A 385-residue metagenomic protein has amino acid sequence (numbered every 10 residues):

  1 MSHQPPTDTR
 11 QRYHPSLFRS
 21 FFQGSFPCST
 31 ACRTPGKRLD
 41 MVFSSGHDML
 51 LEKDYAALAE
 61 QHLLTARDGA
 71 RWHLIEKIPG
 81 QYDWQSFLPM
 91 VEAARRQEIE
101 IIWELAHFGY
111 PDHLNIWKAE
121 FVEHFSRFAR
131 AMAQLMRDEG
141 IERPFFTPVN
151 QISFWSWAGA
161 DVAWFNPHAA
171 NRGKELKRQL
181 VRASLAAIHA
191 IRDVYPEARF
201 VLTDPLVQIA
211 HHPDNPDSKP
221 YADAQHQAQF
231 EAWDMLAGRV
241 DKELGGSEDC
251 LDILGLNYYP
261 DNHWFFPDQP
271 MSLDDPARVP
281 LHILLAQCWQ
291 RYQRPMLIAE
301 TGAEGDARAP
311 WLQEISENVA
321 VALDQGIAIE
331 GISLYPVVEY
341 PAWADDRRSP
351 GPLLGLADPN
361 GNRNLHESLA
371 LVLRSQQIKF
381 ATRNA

Functional and structural regions predicted by a protein language model:
S2-M49, Y55, A59-Q61, H73-A385: Non-catalytic scaffold segments within catalytic domains of secreted glycoside hydrolases
G69-R71: Juxtamembrane transmembrane-helix termini
